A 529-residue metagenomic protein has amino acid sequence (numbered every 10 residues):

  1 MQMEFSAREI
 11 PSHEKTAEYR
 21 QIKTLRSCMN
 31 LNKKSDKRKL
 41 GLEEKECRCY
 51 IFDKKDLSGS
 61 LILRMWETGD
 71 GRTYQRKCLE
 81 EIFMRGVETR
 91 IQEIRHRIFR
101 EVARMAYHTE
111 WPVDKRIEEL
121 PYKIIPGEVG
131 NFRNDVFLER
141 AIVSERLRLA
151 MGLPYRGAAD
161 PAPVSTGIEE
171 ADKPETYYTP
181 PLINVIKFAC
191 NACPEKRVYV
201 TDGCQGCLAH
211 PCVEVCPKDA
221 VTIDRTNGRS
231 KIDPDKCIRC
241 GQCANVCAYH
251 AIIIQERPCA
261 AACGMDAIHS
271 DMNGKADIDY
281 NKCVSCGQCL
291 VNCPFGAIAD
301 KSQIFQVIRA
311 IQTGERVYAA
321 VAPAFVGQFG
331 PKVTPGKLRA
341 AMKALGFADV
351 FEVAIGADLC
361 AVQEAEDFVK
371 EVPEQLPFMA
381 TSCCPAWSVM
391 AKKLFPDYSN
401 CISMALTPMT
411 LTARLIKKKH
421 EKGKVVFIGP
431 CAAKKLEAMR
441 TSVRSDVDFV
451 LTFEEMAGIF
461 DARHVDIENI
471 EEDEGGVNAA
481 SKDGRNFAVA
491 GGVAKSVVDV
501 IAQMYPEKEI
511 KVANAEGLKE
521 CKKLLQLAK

Functional and structural regions predicted by a protein language model:
E4-I10: Residue-level detector of structural "landmarks"
A7, R20-Q21, S60, R64-P161 (+1 more regions): Iron-sulfur-associated redox domains of electron-transfer enzymes in respiratory and anaerobic energy metabolism
E9, E18-Q21, L25-R26, N30-K33 (+4 more regions): Short, positively charged and aromatic/hydrophobic N-terminal segments
Q75-R76, E80-V246, H250-A260, K529: Ferredoxin-type iron-sulfur electron-transfer modules and their immediate structural context
P194-G287, V291, S302-Q303, Q312-G314 (+4 more regions): Glycine- and small hydrophobic-enriched segments that form the cores of compact globular domains
